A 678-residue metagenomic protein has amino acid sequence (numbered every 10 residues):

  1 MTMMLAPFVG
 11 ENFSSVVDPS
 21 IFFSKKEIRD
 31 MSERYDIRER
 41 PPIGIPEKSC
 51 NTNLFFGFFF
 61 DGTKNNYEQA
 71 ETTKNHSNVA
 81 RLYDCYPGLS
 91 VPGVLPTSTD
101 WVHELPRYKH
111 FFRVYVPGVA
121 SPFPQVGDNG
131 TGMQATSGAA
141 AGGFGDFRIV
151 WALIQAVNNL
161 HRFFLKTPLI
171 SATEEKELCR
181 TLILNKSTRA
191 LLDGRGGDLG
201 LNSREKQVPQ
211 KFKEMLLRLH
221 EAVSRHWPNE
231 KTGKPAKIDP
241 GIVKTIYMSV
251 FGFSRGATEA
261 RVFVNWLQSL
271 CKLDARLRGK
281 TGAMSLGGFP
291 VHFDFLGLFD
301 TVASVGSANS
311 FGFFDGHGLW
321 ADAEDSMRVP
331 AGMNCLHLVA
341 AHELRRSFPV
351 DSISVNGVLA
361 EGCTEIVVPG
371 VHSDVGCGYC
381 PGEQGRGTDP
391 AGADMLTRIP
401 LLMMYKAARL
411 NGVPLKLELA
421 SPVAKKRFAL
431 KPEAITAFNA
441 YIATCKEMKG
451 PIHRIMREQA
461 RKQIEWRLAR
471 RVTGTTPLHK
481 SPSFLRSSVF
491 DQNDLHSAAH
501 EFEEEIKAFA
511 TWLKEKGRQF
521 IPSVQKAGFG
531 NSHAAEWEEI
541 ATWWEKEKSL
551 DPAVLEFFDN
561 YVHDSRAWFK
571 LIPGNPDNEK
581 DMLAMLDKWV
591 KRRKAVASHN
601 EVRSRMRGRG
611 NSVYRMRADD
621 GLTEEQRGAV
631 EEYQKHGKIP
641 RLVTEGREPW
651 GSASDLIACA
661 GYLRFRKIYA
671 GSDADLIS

Functional and structural regions predicted by a protein language model:
T2-S678: Active-site- or binding-pocket-proximal scaffold segments within functional domains
